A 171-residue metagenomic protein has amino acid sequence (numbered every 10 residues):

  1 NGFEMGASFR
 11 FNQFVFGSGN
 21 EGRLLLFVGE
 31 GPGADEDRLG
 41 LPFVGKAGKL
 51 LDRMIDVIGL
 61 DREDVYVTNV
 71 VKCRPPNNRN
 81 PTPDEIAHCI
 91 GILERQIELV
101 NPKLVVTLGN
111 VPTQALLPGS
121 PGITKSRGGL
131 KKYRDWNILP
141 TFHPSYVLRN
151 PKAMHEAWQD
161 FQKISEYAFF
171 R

Functional and structural regions predicted by a protein language model:
N1-R171: A polyanion-binding, active-site-adjacent surface
